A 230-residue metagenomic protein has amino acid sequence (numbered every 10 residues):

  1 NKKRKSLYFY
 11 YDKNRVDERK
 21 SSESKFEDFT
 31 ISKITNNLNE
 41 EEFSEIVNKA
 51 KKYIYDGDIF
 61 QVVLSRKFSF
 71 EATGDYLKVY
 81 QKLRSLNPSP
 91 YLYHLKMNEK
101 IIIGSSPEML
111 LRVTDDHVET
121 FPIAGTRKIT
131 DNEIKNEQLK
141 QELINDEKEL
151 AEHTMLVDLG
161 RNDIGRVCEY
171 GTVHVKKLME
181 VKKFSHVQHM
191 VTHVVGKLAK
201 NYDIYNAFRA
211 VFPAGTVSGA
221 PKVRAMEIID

Functional and structural regions predicted by a protein language model:
N1-D230: Extended alpha-helical targeting/anchoring segments, especially N-terminal organellar/secretory targeting helices
